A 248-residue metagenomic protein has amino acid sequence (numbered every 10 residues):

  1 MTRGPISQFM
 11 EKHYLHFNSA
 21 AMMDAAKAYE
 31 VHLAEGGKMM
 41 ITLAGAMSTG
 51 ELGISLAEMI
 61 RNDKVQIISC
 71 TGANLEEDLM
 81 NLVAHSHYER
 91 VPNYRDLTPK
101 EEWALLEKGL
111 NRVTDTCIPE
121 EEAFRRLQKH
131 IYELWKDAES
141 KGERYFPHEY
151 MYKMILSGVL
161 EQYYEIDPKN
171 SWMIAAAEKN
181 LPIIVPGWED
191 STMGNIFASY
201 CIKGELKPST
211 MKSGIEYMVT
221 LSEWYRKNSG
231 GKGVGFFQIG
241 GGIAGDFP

Functional and structural regions predicted by a protein language model:
M1-L43, T49-P248: Conserved catalytic alpha/beta core of Sir2/sirtuin-type deacylases, generalized to analogous enzyme cores that bind
